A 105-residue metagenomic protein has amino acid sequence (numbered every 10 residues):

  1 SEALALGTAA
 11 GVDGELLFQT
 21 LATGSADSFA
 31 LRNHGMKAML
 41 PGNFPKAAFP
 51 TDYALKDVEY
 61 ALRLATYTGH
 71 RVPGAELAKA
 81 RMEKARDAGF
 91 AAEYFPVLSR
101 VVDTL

Functional and structural regions predicted by a protein language model:
S1-T104: Helical "substrate-binding/catalytic lid" subdomain of Rossmann-like NAD(P)-dependent dehydrogenases/reductases
